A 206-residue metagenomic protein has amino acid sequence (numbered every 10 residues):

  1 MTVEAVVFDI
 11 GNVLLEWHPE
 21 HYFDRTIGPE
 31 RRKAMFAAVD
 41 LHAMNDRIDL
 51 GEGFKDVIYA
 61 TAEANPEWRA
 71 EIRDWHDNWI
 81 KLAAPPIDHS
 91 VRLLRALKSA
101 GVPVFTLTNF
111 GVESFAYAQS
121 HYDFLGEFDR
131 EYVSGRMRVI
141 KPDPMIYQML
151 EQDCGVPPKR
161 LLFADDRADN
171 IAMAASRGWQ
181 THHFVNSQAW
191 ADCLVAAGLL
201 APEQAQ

Functional and structural regions predicted by a protein language model:
M1-D40, S176: Active-site neighborhood of HAD-like aspartate-dependent phosphohydrolases
M1-V6, L107, G111-V112, A116-Q206: Asp-based, Mg2+/Mn2+-dependent phosphohydrolase catalytic module
D9-N12, G51, L97, T106 (+2 more regions): Generic structural signal for small/hydrophobic residues in well-ordered secondary structure, especially within
Y22-F23, V39, I58-A62, H76-I80 (+1 more regions): Hydrophobic alpha-helical core bundles mediating ligand binding, dimerization, or RNAP-core interactions
F23, V91-R95, I171: Short amphipathic alpha-helical segments and helix-helix/interface helices
P29-V39, P66-D77, P158, L199-Q206: Short, surface-exposed acidic
N45-H76: A metal-dependent, Asp-based hydrolase signature
A70-F105, A116, P144: Short, acidic loop-to-helix structural element flanking the phosphoryl-transfer center in phosphate-processing enzymes
